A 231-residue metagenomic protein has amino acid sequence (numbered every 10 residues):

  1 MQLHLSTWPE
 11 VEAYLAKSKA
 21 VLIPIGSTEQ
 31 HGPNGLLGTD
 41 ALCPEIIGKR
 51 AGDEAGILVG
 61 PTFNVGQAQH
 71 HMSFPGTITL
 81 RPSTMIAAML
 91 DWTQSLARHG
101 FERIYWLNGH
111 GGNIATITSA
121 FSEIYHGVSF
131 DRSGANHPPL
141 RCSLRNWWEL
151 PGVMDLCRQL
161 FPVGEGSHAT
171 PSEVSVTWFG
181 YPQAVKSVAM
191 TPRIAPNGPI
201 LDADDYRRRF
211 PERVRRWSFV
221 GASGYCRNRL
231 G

Functional and structural regions predicted by a protein language model:
M1-S83, A87-R103, G109-G231: Extended, histidine- and acidic-residue-enriched regions that form the cofactor-binding/catalytic faces
